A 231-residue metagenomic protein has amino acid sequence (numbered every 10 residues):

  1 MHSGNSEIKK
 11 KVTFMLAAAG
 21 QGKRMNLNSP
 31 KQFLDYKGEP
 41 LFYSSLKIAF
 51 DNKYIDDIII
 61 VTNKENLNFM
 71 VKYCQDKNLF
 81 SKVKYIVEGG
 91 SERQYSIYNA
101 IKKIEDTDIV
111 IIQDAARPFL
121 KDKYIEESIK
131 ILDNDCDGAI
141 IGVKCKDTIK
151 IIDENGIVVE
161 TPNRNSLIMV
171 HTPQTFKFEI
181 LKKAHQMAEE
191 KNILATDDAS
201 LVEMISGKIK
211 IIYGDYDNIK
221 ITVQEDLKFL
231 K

Functional and structural regions predicted by a protein language model:
H2, E7, L167-K231: Conserved alpha/beta core of the MobA/IspD/sugar-nucleotide pyrophosphorylase nucleotidyltransferase superfamily
I8-L67: N-terminal glycine-rich phosphate-binding loop and ensuing alpha1 helix
L16, F42, A100, D114 (+3 more regions): Residue-level signal for inorganic ion chemistry
L46-F50, C74, I104: Hydrophobic C-terminal alpha-helix "anchor/cap" residues
N52-Y54, D76-V83, D106: Short helix-capping segments at alpha-helix termini
N68-Y73: Acidic helix N-cap motif at the loop->helix transition within catalytic regions of sugar-transfer enzymes
V83-Y85, S91-E154: Conserved beta-loop-beta/alpha segment of the NTase-like Rossmann-fold superfamily that binds/positions NTPs
K150-Q174: Short, flexible, basic/aromatic active-site loop/helix in glycosyltransferases
